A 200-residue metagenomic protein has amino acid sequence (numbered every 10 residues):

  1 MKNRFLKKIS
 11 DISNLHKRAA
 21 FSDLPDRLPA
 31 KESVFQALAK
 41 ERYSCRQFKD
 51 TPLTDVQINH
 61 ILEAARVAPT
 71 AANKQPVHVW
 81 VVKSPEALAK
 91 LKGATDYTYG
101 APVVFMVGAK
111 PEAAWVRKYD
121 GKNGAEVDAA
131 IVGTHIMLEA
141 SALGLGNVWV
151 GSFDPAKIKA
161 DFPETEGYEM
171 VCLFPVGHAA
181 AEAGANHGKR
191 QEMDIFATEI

Functional and structural regions predicted by a protein language model:
M1-I200: Acidic, surface-exposed loops and disordered segments
